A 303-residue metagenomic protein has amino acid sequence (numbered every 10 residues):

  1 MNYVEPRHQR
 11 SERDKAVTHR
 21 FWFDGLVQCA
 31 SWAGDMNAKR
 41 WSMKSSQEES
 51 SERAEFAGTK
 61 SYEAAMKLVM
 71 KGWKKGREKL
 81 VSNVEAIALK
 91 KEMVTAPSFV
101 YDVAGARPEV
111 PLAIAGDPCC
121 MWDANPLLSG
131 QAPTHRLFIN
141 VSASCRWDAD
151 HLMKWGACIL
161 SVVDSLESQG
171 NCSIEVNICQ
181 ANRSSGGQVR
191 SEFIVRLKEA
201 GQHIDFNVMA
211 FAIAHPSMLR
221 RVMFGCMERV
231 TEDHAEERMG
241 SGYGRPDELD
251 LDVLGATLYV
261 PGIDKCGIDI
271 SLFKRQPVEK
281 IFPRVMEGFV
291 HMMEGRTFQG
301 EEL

Functional and structural regions predicted by a protein language model:
M1-A157, S161-L303: Acidic, low-complexity intrinsically disordered regions
